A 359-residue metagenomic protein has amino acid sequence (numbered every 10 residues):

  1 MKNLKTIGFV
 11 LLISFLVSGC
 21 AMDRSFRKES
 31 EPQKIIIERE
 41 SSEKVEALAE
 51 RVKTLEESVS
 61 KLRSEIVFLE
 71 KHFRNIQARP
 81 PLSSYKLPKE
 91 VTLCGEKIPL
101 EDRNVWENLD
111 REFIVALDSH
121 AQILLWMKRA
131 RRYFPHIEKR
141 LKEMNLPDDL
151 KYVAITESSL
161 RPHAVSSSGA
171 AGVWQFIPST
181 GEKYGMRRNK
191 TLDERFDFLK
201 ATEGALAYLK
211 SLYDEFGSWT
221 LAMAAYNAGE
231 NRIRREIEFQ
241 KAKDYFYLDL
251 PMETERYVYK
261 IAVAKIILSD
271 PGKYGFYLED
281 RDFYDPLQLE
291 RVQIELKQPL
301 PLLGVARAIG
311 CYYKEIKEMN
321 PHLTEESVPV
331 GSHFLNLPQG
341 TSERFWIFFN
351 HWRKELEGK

Functional and structural regions predicted by a protein language model:
M1-N3: N-terminal secretory signal peptides that target proteins for export/translocation
T6-F15: Sec-dependent N-terminal signal peptides
S18-G19: C-terminal motif of bacterial Sec signal peptides marking the signal peptidase cleavage site
M22-N145: An acidic, Gly/Ser/Thr/Pro-rich helix-cap/linker signature
L82-R132, E143, R188-T191, R195-E215 (+2 more regions): Extracytoplasmic and endomembrane cell-envelope/extracellular-matrix remodeling and assembly machinery
N108, E112, A164-G185: Short, surface-exposed glycine/acidic/tryptophan-bearing loops
P147-A154, A171, W219-A224: Alpha-helical scaffolds flanking conserved acidic
